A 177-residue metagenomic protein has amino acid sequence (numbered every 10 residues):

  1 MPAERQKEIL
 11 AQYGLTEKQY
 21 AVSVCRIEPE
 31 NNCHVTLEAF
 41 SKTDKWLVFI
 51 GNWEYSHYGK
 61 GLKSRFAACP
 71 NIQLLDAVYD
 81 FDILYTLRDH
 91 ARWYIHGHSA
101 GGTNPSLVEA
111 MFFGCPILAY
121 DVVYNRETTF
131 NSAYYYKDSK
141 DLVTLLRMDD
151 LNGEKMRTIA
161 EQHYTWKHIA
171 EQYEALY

Functional and structural regions predicted by a protein language model:
L10, G14-N31, L37-I50: Conserved donor-binding/catalytic core segment of Leloir-type glycosyltransferases
Y20-E28, G51-N52, D76-A77, A100 (+2 more regions): Conserved donor-binding loops in enzymes that form glycosidic bonds
G51, K60-D82: Nucleotide-activated donor-binding/catalytic signature segment of Leloir-type glycosyltransferases, i.e., the conserved
T86-G102, C115: Acidic donor-binding loop of glycosyltransferase active sites
N104-L107: Short glycine/serine-rich donor-binding loops of glycosyltransferases
F112-A119: Short hydrophobic beta-strand element within catalytic cores of glycosyltransferases and related nucleotide-activated
R126-M148: Change "using UDP/GDP/dTDP sugars" to "using nucleotide sugars
D150-Y177: A charged, aromatic-enriched C-terminal amphipathic alpha-helix characteristic of glycosyltransferases across folds
